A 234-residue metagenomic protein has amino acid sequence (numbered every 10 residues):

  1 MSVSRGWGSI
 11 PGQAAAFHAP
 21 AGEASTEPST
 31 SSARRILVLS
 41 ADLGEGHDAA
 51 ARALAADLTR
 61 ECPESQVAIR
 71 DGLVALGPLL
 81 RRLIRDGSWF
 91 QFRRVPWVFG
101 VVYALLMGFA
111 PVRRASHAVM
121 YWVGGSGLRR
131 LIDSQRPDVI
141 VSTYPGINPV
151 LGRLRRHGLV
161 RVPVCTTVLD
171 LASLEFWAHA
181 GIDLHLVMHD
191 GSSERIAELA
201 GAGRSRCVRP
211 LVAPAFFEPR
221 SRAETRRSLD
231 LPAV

Functional and structural regions predicted by a protein language model:
S2-L79: N-terminal subdomain of nucleotide-sugar transferases
A33-R35, V162, L229, V234: Nucleotide donor/acceptor-binding cores
R35, D138-V139, L184: Structural motif
A53, D57-S134: Conserved N-terminal ligand/cofactor-binding loop architecture of enzyme catalytic domains
L131-P137, L231-P232: Glycine-rich phosphate-binding loop signature in dinucleotide/nucleotide-binding domains
I132, E175-L186: A conserved, positively charged/aromatic
V139-Y144, N148, G152-D170: Active-site proximal beta-strand in glycosyltransferases
D183-V234: A nucleotide-sugar donor-handling region in carbohydrate enzymes
